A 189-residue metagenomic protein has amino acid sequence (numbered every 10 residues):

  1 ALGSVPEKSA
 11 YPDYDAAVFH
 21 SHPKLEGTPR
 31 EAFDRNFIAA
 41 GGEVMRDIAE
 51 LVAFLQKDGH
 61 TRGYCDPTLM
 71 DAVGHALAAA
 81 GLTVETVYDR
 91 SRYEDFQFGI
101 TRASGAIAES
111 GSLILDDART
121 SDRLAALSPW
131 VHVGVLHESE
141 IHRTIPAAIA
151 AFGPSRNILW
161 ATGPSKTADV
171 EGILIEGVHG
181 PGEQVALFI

Functional and structural regions predicted by a protein language model:
A1-I189: The feature marks the mature, well-folded catalytic cores of soluble enzymes
